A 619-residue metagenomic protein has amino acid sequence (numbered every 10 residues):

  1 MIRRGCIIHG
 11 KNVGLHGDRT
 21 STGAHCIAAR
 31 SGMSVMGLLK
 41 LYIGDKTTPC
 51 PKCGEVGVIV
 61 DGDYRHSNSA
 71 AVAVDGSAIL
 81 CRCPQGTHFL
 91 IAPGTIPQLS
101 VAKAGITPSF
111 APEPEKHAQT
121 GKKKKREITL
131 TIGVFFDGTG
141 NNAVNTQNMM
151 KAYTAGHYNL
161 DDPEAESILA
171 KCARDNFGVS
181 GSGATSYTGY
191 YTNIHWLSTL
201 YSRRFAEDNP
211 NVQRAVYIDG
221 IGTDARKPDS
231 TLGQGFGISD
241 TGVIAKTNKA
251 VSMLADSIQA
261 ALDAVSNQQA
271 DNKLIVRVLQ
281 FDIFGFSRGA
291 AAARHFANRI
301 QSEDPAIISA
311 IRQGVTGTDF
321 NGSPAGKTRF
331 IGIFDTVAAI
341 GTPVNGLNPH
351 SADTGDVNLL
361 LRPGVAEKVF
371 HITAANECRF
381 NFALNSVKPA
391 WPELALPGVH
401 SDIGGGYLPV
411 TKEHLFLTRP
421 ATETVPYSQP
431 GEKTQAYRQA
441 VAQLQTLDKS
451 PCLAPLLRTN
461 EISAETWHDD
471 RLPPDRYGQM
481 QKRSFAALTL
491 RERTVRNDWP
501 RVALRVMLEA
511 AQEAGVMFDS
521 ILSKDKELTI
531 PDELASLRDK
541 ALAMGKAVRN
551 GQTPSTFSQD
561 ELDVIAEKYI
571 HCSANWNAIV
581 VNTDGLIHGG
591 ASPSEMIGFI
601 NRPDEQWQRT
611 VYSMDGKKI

Functional and structural regions predicted by a protein language model:
M1-E115: Intrinsically disordered, low-complexity proline/glycine-rich segments
P112-I619: Active-site- or binding-pocket-proximal scaffold segments within functional domains
